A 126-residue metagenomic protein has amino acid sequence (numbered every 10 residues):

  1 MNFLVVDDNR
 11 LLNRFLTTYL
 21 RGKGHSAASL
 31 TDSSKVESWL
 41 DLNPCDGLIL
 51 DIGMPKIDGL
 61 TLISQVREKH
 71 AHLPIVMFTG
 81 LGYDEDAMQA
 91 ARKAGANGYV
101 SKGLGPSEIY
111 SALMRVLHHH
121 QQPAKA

Functional and structural regions predicted by a protein language model:
R10-A28: Two-component/phosphorelay signaling modules centered on CheY-like receiver
N13, P55, Y83: The feature encodes the CheY-like receiver
D32, D58-T61: Acidic catalytic/metal-coordinating carboxylates
L48-D51: Active-site residues of response regulator receiver
L60-A71: Short amphipathic alpha-helix used as the core "switch/output" element in two-component signaling
T61, G82-G98: Alpha4 helix (beta4-alpha4-beta5 surface) of REC/receiver domains from two-component response regulators
F78-T79: Hydrophobic/aromatic residues positioned on beta-strands within the core alpha/beta folds
L104-M114: C-terminal output helix
